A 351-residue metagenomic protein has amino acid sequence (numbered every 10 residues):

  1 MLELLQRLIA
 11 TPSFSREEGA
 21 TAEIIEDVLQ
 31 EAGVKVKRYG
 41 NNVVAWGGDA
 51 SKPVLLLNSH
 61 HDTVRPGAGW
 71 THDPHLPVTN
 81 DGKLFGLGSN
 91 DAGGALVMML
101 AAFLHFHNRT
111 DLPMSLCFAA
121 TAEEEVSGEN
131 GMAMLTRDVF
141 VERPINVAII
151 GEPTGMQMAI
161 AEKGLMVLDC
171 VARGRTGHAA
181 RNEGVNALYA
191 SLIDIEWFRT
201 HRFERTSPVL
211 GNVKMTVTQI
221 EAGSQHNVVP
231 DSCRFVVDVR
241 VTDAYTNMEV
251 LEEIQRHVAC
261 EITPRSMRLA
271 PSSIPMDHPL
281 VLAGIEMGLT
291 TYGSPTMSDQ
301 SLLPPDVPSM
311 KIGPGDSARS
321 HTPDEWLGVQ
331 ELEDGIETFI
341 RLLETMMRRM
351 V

Functional and structural regions predicted by a protein language model:
M1-P66, S232-V236, V250-R256, I262 (+1 more regions): N-terminal helical capping/dimerization or prosegment-like subdomains of hydrolases acting on amide or phosphate bonds
A50, F140-P144, D306: Glycine-rich phosphate-binding loop signature in dinucleotide/nucleotide-binding domains
L55-C117: Active-site metal-coordination/substrate-binding segment of hydrolases, especially metallo-dependent peptidases
L55-L57, A119, I149, M310-I312: Hydrophobic/aromatic beta-strand patches that form the interior of the parallel beta-sheet core in alpha/beta enzyme
H61, E124, P153, A179 (+1 more regions): Active-site metal-binding loops of divalent metal-dependent hydrolases
R65, I160, V167-V351: Metal-dependent amide/peptide-bond hydrolase catalytic core, centered on the "pita-bread" metallohydrolase fold
A92, L96-V167, V171, V351: Acidic/histidine-rich catalytic neighborhood of metal-dependent amide-processing enzymes
